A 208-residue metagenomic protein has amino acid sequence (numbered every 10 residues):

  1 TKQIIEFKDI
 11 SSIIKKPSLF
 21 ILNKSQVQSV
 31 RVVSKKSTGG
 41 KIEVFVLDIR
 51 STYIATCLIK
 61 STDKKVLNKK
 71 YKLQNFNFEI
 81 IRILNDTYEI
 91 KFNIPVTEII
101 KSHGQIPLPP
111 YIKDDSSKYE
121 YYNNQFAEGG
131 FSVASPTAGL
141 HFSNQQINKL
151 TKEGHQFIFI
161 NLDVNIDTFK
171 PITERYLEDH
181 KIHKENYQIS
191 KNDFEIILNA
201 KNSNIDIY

Functional and structural regions predicted by a protein language model:
T1-Y208: Surface-exposed, charge/polar-rich loops and edge strands
